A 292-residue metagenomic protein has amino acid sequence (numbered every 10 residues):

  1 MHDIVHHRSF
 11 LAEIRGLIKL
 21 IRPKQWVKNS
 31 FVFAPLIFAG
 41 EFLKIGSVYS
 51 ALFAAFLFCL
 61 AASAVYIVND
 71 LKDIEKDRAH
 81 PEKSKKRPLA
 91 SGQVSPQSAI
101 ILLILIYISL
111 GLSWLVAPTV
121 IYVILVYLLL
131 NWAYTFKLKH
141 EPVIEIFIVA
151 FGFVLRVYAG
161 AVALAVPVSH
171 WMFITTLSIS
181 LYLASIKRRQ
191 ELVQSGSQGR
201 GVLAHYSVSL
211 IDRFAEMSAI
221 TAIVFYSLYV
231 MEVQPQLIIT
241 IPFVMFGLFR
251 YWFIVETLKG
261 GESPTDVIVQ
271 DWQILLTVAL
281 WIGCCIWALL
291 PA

Functional and structural regions predicted by a protein language model:
M1-E82, S91-I101: Topogenic membrane-insertion module of multi-pass membrane proteins
M1-I18, V154-A292: C-terminal membrane-associated helical module and adjoining short loops/tails
K28-V48, T135-P167, L210: Long, highly hydrophobic alpha-helical transmembrane signal-anchor segments
S30-A34, A55-S63, I104-L112, L125 (+7 more regions): Generic alpha-helical transmembrane segments of integral inner-membrane proteins, especially permease/transport modules
G46-A51, T119-I124, P142-I146, P167-F173 (+1 more regions): Short, aromatic-rich membrane-interface segments at the entry and exit of alpha-helical transmembrane domains
A61-K86, L138, I144, I186-Q190 (+1 more regions): Acidic (Asp/Glu-rich) catalytic motifs at the cytosolic membrane interface
I74, A79-I124, H170-I179, E216-F225 (+1 more regions): Multi-pass membrane catalytic core of lipid/isoprenoid biosynthesis enzymes
Q97-T135, K139, V224-E256: Transmembrane helix-loop-helix
